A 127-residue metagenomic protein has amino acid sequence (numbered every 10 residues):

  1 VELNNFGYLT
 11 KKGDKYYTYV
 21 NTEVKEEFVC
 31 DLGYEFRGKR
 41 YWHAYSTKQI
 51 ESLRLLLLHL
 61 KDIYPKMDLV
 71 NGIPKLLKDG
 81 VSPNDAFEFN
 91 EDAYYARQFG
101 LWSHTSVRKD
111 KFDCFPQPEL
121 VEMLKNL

Functional and structural regions predicted by a protein language model:
V1-F6: Short loop/turn segments at strand-loop or loop-helix junctions that form parts of catalytic or ligand-binding pockets
G7, K11-L127: Basic/polar, cationic surfaces and motifs that engage anionic cell-wall and phosphate/carboxylate ligands
